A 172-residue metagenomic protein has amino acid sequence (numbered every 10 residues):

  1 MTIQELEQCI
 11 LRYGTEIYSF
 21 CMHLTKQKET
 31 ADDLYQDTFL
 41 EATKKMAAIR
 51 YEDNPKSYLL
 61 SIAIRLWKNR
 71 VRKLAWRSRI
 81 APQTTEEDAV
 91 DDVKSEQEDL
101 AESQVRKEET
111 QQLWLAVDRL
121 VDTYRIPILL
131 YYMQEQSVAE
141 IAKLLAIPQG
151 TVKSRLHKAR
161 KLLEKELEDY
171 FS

Functional and structural regions predicted by a protein language model:
M1-Q8, S78-P82, A139, K143-A146 (+1 more regions): C-terminal edge and immediately downstream basic/flexible tail or linker adjoining helix-turn-helix-like DNA-binding
M1-S19, H23, D32: A short, charge-rich alpha-helical start-of-domain segment used by transcription regulators
I17, C21, M46, L59 (+1 more regions): Hydrophobic-face residues of short alpha-helical interaction/recognition segments
Y18, F39, V121, R125 (+1 more regions): C-terminal flanking helix
S19, D33-L40, D53-R65: Structural recognition of an alpha-helix C-terminal capping motif at a helix-to-coil junction
R50, I64-P82, R106, K158: Arg/Lys-rich amphipathic alpha helix in sigma70-family domain 2
R77-R106, T110, S137: Internal acidic/polar
L115-I126, L130, Q134-T151, K165: Helix-turn-helix DNA-binding module
